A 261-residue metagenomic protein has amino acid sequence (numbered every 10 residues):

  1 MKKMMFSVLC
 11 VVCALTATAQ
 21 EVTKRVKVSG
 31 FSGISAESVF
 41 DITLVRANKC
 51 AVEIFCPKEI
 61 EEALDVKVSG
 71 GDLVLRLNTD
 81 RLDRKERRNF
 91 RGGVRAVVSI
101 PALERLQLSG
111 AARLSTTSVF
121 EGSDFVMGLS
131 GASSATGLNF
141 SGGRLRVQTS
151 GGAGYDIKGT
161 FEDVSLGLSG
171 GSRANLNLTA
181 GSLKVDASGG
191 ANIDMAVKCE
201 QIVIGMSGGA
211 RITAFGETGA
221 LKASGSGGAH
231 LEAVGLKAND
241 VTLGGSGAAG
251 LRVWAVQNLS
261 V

Functional and structural regions predicted by a protein language model:
M1-M5, M127, M195, M206: Detector for methionine-enriched segments
M1-T23: Bacterial Sec-dependent N-terminal signal peptides
V11-V12, E86, G205: General secondary-structure edge motif
A19-S130, T136-S150, G154-G167, N175-K184 (+4 more regions): Acidic (Asp/Glu) and glycine-rich low-complexity loops/linkers that are typically intrinsically disordered
V39, G110-A111, G131-A132, G151-G152 (+5 more regions): Periodic glycine anchor positions in long extracellular repeat architectures
I157-G159, A174-V261: Short, surface-exposed interaction patches in beta-rich subdomains that mediate adhesion/assembly near membranes
